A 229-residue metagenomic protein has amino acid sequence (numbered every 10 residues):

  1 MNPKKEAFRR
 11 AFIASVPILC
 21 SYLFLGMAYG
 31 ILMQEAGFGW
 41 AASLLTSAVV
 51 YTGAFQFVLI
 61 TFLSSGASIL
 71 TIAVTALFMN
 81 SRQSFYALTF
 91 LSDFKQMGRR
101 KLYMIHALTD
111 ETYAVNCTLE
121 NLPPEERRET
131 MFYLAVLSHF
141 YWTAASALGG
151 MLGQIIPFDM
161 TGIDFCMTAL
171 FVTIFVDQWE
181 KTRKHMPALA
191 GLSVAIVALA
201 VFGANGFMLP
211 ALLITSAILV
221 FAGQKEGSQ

Functional and structural regions predicted by a protein language model:
M1-R10: Short, Lys/Arg-rich, polar N-terminal cytosolic tail immediately upstream of the first transmembrane signal-anchor
P3, A73-D164: Helix-loop-helix junctions within the multi-pass membrane cores of secondary transporters/permeases
R10-I105, T118-L119, Y141, P187 (+1 more regions): Pore-lining transmembrane helices
G30, Q34, F38, S92-Q96 (+6 more regions): Transmembrane helix-loop junctions in multipass membrane proteins, especially transporters and channels
Y51-A54, F78-F85, L170-V176, A195-V197 (+1 more regions): Alpha-helical transmembrane segments and their membrane-interface exit regions
Q56-F62, F85-F90, V176-K181, L199-M208 (+1 more regions): Juxtamembrane membrane-interface segments at transmembrane alpha-helix termini
R128-P210, F221: Membrane-embedded alpha-helical modules
